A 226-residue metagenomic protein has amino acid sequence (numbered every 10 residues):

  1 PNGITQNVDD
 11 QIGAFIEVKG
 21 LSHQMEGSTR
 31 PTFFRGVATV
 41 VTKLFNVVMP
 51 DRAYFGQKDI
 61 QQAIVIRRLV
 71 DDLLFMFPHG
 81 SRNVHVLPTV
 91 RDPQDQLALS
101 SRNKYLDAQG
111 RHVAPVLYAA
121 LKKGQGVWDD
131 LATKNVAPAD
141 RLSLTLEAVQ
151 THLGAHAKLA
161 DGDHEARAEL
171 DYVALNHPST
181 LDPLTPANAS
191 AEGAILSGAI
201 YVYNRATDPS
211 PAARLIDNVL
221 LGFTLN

Functional and structural regions predicted by a protein language model:
P1-N188, A206-N226: Nucleotidyltransferase catalytic core that binds NTPs
S190-E192: Solvent-exposed loop and beta-edge segments used for protein-protein assembly and interaction
A194-D208: Low-complexity, intrinsically disordered Gly/Pro/Thr-rich segments
